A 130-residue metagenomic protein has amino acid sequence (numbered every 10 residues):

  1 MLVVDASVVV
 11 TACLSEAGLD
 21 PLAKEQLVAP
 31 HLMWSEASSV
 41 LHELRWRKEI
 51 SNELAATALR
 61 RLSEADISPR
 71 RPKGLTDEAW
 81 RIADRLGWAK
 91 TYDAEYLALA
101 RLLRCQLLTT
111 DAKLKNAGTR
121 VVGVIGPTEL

Functional and structural regions predicted by a protein language model:
M1, W34, L97-L130: Acidic, PIN/NYN-like endoribonuclease modules and their adjacent C-terminal/linker elements
M1-W34, L44-T57, L130: Short, well-structured N-terminal submotif of metal-dependent ribonuclease cores
D5, L54-T57, E78, I82 (+2 more regions): Residues within well-formed alpha-helices
V9, A37-L41, L99: Buried hydrophobic packing segments
A12, E36, E78, N116-A117: Phosphate- and divalent-cation-binding pockets in alpha/beta enzyme and binding domains that engage nucleotide-derived
P21-A23, S63-E64, L99-L102: Short glycine-enriched loop/turn motifs at secondary-structure junctions
S38-R70, L75-A79: Active-site-proximal, substrate-binding regions of enzyme catalytic domains and RNA-binding/basic surfaces
I67-K113: Active-site neighborhoods of divalent-metal-dependent phosphate/nucleic-acid chemistry enzymes
